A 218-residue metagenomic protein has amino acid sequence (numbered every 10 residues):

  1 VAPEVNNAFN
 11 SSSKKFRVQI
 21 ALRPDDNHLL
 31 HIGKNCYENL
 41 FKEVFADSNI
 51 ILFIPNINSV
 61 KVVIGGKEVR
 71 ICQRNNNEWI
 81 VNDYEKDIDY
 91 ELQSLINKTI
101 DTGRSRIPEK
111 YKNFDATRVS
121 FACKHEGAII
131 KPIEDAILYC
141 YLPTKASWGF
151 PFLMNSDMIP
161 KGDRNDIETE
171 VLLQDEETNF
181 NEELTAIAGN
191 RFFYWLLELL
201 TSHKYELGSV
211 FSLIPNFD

Functional and structural regions predicted by a protein language model:
V1-D218: GHKL/Bergerat-fold ATPase module
